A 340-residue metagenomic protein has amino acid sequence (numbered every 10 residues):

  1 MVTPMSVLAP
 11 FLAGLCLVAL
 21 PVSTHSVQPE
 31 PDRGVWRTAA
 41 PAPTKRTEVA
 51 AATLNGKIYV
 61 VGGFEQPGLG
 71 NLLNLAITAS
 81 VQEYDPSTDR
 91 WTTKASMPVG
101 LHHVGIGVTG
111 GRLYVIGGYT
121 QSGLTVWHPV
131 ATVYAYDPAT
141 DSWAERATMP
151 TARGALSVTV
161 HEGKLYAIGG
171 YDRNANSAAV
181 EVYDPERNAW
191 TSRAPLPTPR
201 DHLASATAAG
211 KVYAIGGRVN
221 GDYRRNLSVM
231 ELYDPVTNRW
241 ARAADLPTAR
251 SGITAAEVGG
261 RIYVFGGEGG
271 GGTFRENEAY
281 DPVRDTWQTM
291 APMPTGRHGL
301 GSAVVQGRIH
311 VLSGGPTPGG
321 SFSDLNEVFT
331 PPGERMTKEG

Functional and structural regions predicted by a protein language model:
M1-F11: Bacterial N-terminal signal peptides that target proteins for export
T3, G14, V22-T24: Residue-level detector of alpha-helical transmembrane segments in integral membrane proteins
A9-A19: Bacterial N-terminal signal peptides
V22-G340: Kelch-like beta-propeller repeat domains
